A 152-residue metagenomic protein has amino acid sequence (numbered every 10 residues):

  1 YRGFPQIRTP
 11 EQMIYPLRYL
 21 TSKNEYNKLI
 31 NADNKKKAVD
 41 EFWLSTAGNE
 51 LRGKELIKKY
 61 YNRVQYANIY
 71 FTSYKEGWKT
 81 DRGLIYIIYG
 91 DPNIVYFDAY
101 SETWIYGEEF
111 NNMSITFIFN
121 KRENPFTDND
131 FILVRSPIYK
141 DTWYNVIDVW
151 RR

Functional and structural regions predicted by a protein language model:
Y1, E55-K58: Short, flexible segments with low predicted structural confidence
Y1-L44: Pro/Ala/Gly-rich low-complexity, hydrophilic intrinsically disordered segments
F4-P5, K59-N62: A short alpha-helix capping/helix-coil boundary motif
M13, E25, K35-F42, R52 (+5 more regions): Stable alpha-helical elements in mature extracytoplasmic
Y66-R152: C-terminal soluble interaction/assembly domains
